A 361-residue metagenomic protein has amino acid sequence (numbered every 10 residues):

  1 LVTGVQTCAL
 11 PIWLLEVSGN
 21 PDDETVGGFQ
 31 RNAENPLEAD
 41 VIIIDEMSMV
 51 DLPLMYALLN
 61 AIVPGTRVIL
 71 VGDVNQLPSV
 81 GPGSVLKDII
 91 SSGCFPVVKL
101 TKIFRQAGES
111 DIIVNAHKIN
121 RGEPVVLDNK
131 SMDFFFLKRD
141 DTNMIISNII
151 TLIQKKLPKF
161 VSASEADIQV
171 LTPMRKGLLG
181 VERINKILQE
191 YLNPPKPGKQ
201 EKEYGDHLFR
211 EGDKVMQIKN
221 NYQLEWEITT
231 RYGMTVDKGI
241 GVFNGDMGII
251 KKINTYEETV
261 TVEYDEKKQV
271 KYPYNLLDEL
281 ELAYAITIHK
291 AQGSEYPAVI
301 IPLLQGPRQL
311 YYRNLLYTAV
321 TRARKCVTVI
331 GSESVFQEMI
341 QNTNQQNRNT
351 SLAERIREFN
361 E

Functional and structural regions predicted by a protein language model:
L1-C8: Single conserved hydrophobic/aromatic residue that forms the stacking wall/gate of nucleotide- or nucleobase-binding
A9-K130: ASCE P-loop NTPase helicase motor core
R31-N35, L59-A61, P78, I89-I90 (+10 more regions): Replace "in large, NTP-powered and nucleic-acid-processing enzymes" with "in large, NTP-powered factors and other
A39, P64-R67, G93-V98, S131-D133 (+4 more regions): Short glycine-/polar-rich loops that comprise or flank the Walker A/P-loop and associated switch/sensor motifs
V41-I43, L171, M216, I300-P302: Structural motif
D45, D73, L100, M174 (+4 more regions): Residue-level signature of catalytic and energy-coupling elements of molecular machines, predominantly ATP/GTP-dependent
V74-I240, F359: Conserved helicase motor core of P-loop NTPases
R121, D237-I240, N244-E361: C-terminal accessory regions
